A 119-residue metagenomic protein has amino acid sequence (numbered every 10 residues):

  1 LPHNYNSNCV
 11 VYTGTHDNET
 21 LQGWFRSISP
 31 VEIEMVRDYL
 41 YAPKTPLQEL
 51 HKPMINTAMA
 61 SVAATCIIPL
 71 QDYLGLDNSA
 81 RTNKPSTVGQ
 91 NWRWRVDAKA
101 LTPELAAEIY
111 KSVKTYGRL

Functional and structural regions predicted by a protein language model:
L1-L119: Catalytic cores of glycan-processing enzymes that make or break glycosidic bonds
